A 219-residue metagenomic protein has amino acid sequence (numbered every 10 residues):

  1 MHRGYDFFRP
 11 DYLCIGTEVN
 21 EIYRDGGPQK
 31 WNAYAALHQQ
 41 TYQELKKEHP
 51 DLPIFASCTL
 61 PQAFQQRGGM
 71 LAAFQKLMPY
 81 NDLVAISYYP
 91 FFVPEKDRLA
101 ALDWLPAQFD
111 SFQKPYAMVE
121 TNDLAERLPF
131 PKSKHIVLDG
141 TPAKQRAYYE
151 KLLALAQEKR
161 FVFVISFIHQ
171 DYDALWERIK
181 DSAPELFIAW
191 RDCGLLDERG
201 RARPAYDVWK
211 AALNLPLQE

Functional and structural regions predicted by a protein language model:
M1-I15, A33-E44, E48, G69-L77 (+1 more regions): An active-site-proximal structural segment forming one wall of the substrate-binding cleft that immediately precedes
M1-W31, F55-S57, V162-D171: Active-site groove signature of glycoside hydrolases
G4-F8, T17, Y23, L45 (+6 more regions): Sec/Tat-exported extracytoplasmic proteins
V19-N32, S87-K96, I136-A143, C193-G200: The substrate-binding groove and active-site-proximal loops of carbohydrate-active enzymes, especially glycoside
E21-R24, T59-M70, Y89-A101, E126 (+2 more regions): Acidic-and-aromatic substrate-binding clefts and catalytic sites of carbohydrate-active enzymes
L37, E44-E48, L52-A63, Y80: Active-site cradle of extracellular carbohydrate-active enzymes
H49-I54, A73-S133, E150, A154-Q157 (+2 more regions): Glycoside hydrolase catalytic-domain groove-lining segments
L128-P129, K134, D139, K144-Y148 (+3 more regions): Aromatic-rich peripheral "rim/lid" segments of glycoside hydrolase catalytic domains that contact and position glycan
